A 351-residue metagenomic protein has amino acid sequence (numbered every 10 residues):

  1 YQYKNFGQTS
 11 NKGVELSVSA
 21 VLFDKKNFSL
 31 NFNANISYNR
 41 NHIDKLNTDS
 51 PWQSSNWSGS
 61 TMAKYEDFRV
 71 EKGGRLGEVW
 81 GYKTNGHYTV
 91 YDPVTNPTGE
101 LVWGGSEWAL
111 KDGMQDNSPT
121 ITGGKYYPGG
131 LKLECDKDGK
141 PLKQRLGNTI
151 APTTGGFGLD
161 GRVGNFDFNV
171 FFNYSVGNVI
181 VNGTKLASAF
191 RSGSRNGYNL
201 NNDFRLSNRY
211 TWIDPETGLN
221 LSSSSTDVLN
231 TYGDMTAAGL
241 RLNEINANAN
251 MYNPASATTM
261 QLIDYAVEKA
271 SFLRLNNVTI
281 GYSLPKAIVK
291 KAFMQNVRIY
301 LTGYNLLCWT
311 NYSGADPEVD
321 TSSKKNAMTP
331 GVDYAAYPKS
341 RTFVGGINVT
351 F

Functional and structural regions predicted by a protein language model:
Y1-Q2, S17-S19, K64, K137-R145 (+2 more regions): Extracytoplasmic loops and strand-loop junctions of Gram-negative outer membrane beta-barrel proteins
K4-S10, G147-T149, E268-K269, A335-K339: Replace "Gram-negative outer membrane beta-barrel proteins" with "bacterial and organellar outer membrane beta-barrel
K4-S10, V14, V21-G147, I180 (+2 more regions): Conserved small-residue
K12-L22, F28-Y38, G155-G161, F166-Y174 (+3 more regions): Membrane-embedded beta-strands that build the outer-membrane beta-barrel scaffold
S29, H42, V181, A189 (+1 more regions): Membrane-interface anchoring segments and C-terminal beta-barrel signals
I150-P152, L273: Short, surface-exposed loop/turn motifs at beta-strand boundaries within globular domains
